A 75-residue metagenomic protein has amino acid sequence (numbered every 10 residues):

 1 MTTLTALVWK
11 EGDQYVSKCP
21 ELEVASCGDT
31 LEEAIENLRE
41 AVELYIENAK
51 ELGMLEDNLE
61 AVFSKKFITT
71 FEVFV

Functional and structural regions predicted by a protein language model:
M1-T3, E36-V75: Short, charged, surface-exposed hinge/linker loops at domain edges that act as mobile lids or interdomain connectors
L4-C19: Short aromatic-glycine-(Arg/Gly/Cys) micro-motifs in beta-strand/loop hairpins
V16-K18, C27, E36: Short acidic, gly/pro-rich beta-turn/loop elements at beta-sheet edges and active-site/ligand-binding grooves
L22-L31: A short, exposed loop/beta-hairpin motif centered on an aromatic-Gly-Thr core
